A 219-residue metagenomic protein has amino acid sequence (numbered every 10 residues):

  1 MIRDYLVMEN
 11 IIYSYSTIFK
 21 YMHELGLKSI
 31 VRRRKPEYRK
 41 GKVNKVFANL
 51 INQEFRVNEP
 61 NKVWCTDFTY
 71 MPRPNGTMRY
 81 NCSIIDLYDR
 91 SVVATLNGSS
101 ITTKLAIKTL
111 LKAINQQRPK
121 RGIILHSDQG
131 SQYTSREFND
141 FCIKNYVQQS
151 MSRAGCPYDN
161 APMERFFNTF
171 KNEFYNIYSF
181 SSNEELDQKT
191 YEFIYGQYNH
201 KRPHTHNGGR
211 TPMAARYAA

Functional and structural regions predicted by a protein language model:
M1-P60, C156, T211-A219: Basic, flexible linker segments flanking DNA-binding modules in nucleic acid-interacting mobile-element proteins
I2, I18, M22, I51 (+12 more regions): Mobile genetic element proteins and their domesticated derivatives, centered on retroelements and DNA transposons
M8-I11, F55-V57, P74-N75, Q129 (+2 more regions): Conserved, non-catalytic sequence blocks in retroelement Pol enzymes and Pol-derived host proteins
K40-K42, S127-Q129, S135-F138, Q149-K171 (+3 more regions): RNase H-like two-metal-ion nuclease catalytic core shared by retroviral integrases and related mobile-element nucleases
Q53, V57-V93, S99-I101: An active-site-proximal beta-strand-loop segment
T77, L96-P119: Active-site beta-loop-alpha junctions of metal-dependent nucleic acid enzymes, especially the RNase H-like/DDE
D89-T95, Q149-S152, N176-I177: Short small-residue beta-strand/loop micro-motif enriched in glycine and branched aliphatics
I143-V147, T169-A219: C-terminal domain-tail junction helix/linker
